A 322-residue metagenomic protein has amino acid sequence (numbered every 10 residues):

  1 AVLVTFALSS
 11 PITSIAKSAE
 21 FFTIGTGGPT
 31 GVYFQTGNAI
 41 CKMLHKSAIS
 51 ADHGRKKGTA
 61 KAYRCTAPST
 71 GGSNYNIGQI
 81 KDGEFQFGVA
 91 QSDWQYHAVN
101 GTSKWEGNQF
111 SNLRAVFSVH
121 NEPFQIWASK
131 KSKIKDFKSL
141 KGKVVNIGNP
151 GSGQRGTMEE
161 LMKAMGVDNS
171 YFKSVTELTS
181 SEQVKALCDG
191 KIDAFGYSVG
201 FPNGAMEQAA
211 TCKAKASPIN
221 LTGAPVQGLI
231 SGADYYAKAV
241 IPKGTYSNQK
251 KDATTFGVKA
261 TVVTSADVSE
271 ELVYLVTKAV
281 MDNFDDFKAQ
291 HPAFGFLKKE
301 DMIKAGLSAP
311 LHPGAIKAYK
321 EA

Functional and structural regions predicted by a protein language model:
A1-S10: Bacterial N-terminal signal peptides
K17-Q91: N-terminal (or domain-start) structured segment
A19, A60-A62, G72-Y75, D82 (+5 more regions): Extracytoplasmic
F21-H53, E122-D189, D285, A305 (+1 more regions): Bilobed "Venus flytrap"/periplasmic-binding protein-like clamshell domains and structurally analogous long
F85-H120, G200-G204: Acidic, polar ligand-binding/catalytic clefts
S92-W94, T102-K104, K130-S132, D168-V263 (+1 more regions): Pocket-lining segment of extracytoplasmic ligand-binding domains
K143-E160, Y235-K304: Ligand-binding clefts/hinges and TM-proximal coupling segments of bilobed small-molecule sensing domains
E182, V199-K213, P218-N220, K259 (+1 more regions): An extracytoplasmic/periplasmic, membrane-proximal ligand-sensing/linker region
